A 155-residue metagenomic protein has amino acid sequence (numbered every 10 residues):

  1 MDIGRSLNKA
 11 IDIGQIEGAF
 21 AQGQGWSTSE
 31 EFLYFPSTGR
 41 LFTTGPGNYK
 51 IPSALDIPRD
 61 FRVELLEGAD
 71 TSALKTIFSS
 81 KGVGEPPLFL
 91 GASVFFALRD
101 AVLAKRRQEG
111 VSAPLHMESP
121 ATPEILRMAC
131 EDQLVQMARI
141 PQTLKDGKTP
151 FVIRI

Functional and structural regions predicted by a protein language model:
M1-I155: Cofactor-binding beta-sheet edge motifs in enzyme active sites
